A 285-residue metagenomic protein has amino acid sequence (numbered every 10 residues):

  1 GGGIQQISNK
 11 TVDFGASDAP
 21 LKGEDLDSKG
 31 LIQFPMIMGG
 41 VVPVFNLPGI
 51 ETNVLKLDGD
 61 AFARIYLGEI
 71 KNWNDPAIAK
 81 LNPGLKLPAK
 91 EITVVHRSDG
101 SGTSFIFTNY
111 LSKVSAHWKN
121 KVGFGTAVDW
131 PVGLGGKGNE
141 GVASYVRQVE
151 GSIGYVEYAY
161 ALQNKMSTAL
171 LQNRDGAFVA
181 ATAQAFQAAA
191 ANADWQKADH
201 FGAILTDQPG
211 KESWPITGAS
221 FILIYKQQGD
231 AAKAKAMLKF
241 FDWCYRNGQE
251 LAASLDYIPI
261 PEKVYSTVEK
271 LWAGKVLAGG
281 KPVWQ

Functional and structural regions predicted by a protein language model:
G1-Q285: Flexible loop/hinge segments at secondary-structure junctions
